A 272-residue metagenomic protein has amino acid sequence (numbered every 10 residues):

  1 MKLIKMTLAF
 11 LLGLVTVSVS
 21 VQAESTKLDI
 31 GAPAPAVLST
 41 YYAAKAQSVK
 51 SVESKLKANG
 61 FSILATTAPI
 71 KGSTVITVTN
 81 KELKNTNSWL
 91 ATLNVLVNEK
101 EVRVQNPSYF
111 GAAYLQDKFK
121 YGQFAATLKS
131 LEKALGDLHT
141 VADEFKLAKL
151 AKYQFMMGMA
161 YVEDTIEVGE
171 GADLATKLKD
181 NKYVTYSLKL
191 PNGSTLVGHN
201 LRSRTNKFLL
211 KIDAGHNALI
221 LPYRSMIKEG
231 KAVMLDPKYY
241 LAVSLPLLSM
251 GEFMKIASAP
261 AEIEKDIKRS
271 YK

Functional and structural regions predicted by a protein language model:
M1-L8: Bacterial N-terminal signal peptides that target proteins for export
A9-T16: Bacterial N-terminal signal peptides
V17-A23: Sec/Tat signal peptide C-region and signal peptidase I cleavage site
E24-A68, Q116, D137-N200: Terminal, regulation- and interaction-focused segments at domain boundaries
I30-A44, A112-L115, L235-D236, Y240-G251: Acidic/histidine-rich, surface-exposed loop or edge segments in extracytoplasmic proteins
I70-N106: Mid-chain, structured segments of secreted extracytoplasmic proteins
E101-H139: Hydrophobic alpha-helical segments and helix pairs
H199-N200, R204-K272: A cross-kingdom marker for long, charged
